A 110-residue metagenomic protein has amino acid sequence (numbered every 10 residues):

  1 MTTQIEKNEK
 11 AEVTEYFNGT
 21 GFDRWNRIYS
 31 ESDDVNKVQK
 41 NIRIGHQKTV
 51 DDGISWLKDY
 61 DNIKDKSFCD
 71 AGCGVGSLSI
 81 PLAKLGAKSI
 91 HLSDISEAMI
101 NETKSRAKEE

Functional and structural regions predicted by a protein language model:
M1-D33: N-terminal, positively charged/glycine-rich alpha-helical extensions of SAM-dependent methyltransferases
T3, K10, R43-H46, S93: Flexible, glycine- and charge-enriched loops at secondary-structure boundaries
K37-R43: Class I SAM-dependent methyltransferase Rossmann-like catalytic core, especially the SAM/SAH-binding loop
R43-K64: Conserved alpha-helix/loop element of class I SAM-dependent methyltransferases that forms part of the SAM/SAH-binding
C69-A71, S77-E110: Class I SAM-dependent methyltransferase SAM/SAH-binding core
